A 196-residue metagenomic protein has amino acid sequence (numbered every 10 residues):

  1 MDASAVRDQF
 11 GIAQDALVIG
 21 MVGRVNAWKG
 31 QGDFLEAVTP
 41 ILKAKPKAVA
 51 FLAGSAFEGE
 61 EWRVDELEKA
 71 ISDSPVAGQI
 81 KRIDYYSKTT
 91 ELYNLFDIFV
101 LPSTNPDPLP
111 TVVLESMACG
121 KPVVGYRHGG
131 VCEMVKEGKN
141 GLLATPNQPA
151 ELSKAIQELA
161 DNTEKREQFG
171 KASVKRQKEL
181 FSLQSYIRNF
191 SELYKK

Functional and structural regions predicted by a protein language model:
M1-I12, L67-K69, N189: A short helix/loop element that forms part of the nucleotide-sugar donor recognition site in Leloir-type
D8, E151, E158, K165-E179 (+1 more regions): A short, well-ordered alpha-helix in the C-terminal region of glycosyltransferases
L17, M21-P40, A150: A conserved mid-protein helix/loop that constitutes part of the nucleotide-sugar donor-binding site
V64-D84: Nucleotide-activated donor-binding/catalytic signature segment of Leloir-type glycosyltransferases, i.e., the conserved
Y85-Y86, L92-F96: Short alpha-helical donor nucleotide-sugar binding micro-motif in glycosyltransferases
N94-P108, K121: Acidic donor-binding loop of glycosyltransferase active sites
P122-G125, V135: Short hydrophobic beta-strand element within catalytic cores of glycosyltransferases and related nucleotide-activated
E137-G138, L142-P149, E158-E164: Conserved acidic donor-binding segment of nucleotide-sugar-dependent glycosyltransferases
